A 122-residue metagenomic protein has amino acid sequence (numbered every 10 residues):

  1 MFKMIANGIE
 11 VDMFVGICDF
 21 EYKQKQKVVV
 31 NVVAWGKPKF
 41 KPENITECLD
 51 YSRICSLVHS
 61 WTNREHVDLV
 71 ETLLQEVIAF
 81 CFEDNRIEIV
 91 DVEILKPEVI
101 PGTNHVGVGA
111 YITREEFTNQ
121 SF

Functional and structural regions predicted by a protein language model:
M1-F122: N-terminal, polar/charged subdomain of small-to-medium soluble alpha/beta proteins
